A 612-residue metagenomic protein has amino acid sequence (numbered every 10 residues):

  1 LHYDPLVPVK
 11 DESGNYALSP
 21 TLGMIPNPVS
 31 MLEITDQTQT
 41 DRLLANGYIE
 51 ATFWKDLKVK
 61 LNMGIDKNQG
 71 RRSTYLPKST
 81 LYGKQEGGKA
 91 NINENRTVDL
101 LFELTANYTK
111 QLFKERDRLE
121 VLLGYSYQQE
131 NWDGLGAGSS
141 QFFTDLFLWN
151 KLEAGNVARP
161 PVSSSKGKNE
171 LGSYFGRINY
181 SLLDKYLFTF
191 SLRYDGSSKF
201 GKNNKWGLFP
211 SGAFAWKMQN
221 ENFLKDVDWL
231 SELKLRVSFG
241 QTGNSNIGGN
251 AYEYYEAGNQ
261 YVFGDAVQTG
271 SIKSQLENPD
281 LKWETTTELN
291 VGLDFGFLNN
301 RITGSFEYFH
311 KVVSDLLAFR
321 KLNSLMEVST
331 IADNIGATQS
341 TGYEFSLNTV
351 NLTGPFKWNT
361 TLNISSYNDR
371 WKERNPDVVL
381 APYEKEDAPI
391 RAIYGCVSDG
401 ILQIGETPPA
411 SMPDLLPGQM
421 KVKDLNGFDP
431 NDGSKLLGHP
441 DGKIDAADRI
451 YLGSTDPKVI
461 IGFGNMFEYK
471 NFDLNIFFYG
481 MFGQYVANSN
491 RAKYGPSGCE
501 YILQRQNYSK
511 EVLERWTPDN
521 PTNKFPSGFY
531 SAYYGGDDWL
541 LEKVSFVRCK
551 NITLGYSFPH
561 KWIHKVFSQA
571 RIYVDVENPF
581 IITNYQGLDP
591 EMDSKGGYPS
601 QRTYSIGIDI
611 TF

Functional and structural regions predicted by a protein language model:
L1, Y16-L76, E86-V397, G536-F612: Extracellular/periplasmic, surface-exposed regions of secreted and cell-surface proteins
H2-M31, F147-G167, N259-S274, D387-L452 (+1 more regions): Flexible glycine-rich, low-complexity coil/linker segments exposed to the extracellular/periplasmic environment
L76-K78, A137-Q141, D377, Y479-F482 (+1 more regions): Short Gly/aromatic-enriched secondary-structure transition segments
G83, S197, M481-I572: Extracytoplasmic gating/loop element in the C-terminal half of outer-membrane beta-barrel translocons and assembly
T105-Y108, G336-P457, E468, M481-Q484 (+1 more regions): Gram-negative outer-membrane beta-barrel transporters
L317-L322, G442, A492-Y494, C499: Conserved active-site-proximal loop/helix segments of enzymes involved in bacterial cell-wall and related
N475-F477: Short, conserved beta-strand edge motifs with alternating hydrophobic and charged residues
